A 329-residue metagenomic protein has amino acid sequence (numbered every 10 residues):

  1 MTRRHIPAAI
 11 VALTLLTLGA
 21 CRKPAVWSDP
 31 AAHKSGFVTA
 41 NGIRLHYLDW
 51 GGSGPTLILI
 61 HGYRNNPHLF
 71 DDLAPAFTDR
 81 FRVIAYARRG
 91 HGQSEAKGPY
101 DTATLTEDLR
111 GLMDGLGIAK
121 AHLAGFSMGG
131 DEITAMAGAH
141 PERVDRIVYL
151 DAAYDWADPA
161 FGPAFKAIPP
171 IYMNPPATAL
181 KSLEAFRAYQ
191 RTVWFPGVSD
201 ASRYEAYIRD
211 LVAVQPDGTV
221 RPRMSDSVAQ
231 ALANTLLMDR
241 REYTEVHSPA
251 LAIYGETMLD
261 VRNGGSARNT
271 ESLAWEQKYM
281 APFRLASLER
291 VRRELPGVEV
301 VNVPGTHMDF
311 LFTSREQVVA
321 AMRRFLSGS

Functional and structural regions predicted by a protein language model:
T17-A20: C-terminal motif of bacterial Sec signal peptides marking the signal peptidase cleavage site
V26-R44: N-terminal cap/lid segment of alpha/beta-hydrolase-fold proteins
N41, A85-A124, M128: Active-site loop/oxyanion-hole signature of alpha/beta-hydrolase fold enzymes
I43, L48-E95: Conserved HGGG/HGGXW glycine-rich cap/lid loop of the alpha/beta-hydrolase fold
L116-G162: Conserved hydrolase catalytic core segment
V148-A185: A catalytic-pocket lid/entrance helix-loop region that shapes and gates access to the active site across common
A213-E294: Conserved serine/cysteine hydrolase catalytic core
L311-R324: Post-His helix in hydrolase/transferase enzymes
